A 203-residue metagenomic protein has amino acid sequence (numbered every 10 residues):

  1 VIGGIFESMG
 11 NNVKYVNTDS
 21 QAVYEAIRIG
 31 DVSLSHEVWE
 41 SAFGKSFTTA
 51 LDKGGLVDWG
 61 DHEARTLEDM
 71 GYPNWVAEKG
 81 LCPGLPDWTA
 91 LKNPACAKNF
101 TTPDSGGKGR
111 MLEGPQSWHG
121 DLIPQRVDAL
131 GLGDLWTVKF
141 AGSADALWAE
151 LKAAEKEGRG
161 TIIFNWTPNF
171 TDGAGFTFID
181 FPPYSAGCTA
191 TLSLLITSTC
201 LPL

Functional and structural regions predicted by a protein language model:
V1-N12, Q125-D128: Short, polar/charged alpha-helical segment
I2, D19, V23, G84-D87 (+3 more regions): Stable alpha-helical elements in mature extracytoplasmic
N11-A26, V138-E150: Short helix-initiation/N-cap motifs at beta->coil->alpha
K14, D19-A77: N-terminal segment of the mature folded domain
S20-A22, E40-G44, W75-E78, Q116-G120 (+3 more regions): Solvent-exposed loop/turn segments at secondary-structure junctions within structured extracellular/periplasmic domains
V32-H36, R110-Y184: Ligand-binding pocket segment of bilobal, Venus flytrap-like solute-binding proteins
K53-L112: A conserved helix-loop-strand patch within extracytoplasmic ligand-binding domains of the periplasmic binding
G60-D69, V138, D145-A146, T171-L203: Periplasmic-binding protein-like
